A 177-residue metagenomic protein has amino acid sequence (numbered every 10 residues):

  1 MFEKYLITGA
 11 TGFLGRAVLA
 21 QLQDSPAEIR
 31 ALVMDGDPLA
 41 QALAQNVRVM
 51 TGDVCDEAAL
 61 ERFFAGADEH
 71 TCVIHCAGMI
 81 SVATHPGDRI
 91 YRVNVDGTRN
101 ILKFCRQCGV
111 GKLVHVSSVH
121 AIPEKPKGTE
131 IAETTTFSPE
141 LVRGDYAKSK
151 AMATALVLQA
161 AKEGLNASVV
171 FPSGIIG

Functional and structural regions predicted by a protein language model:
F2-S25: N-terminal Rossmann NAD(P)H-binding glycine-rich loop of SDR-like oxidoreductase domains
F13-R16, V95, A151: Residues forming the Rossmann-fold NAD(P)(H) cofactor-binding site
A27-G36: Conserved glycine-rich Rossmann-like NAD(P)H-binding loop of the short-chain dehydrogenase/reductase
D37-P38, L43, V47-D96, N100 (+1 more regions): NAD(P)H-binding glycine-rich loop region in Rossmannoid oxidoreductase-like domains and their noncatalytic homologs
C55, A121, I175-G177: Conserved sequence/active-site signature of Rossmann-fold short-chain dehydrogenase/reductase
A77, V114-S117, S173: Active-site beta-alpha turn of Rossmann-fold NAD(P)-dependent dehydrogenases/reductases
D96-Y146, S168: Conserved Rossmann-fold NAD(P)-dependent oxidoreductase catalytic core, especially the SDR/UDP-sugar
L141-F171: Active-site Tyr-X1-5-Lys
